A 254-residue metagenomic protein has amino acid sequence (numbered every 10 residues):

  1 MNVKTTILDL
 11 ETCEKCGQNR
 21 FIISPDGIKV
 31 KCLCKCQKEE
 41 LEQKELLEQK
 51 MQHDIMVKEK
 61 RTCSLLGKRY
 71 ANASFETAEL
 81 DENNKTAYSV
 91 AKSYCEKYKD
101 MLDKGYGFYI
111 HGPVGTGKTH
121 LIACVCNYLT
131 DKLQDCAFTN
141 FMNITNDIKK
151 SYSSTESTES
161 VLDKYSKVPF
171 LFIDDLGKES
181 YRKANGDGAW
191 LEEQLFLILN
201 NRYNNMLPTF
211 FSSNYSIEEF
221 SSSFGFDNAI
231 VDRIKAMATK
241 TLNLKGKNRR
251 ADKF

Functional and structural regions predicted by a protein language model:
M1-T86, L242, A251-F254: A short, basic N-terminal segment
R69, T77-F108: Pre-Walker A (pre-P-loop) alpha-helix and adjacent loop at the N terminus of AAA/AAA+ ATPase modules, a conserved
A87-S89, C126-V168: Short glycine-rich substrate-engagement loop in P-loop NTPases that contacts/grips substrate
E96-K99, K150-L171, E193-N201, A229: Conserved alpha-helical scaffold flanking the Walker A/P-loop in AAA+ ATPase domains
L102-I122: Walker A/P-loop nucleotide-binding motif
Q134-D135, K167-F170, N205-F211: Loop/turn-to-beta-strand initiation segments
N146, S151, K178-F254: Replace "adjacent to P-loop NTPase cores in ATP/GTP-dependent enzymes" with "adjacent to NTP-binding cores
D174-L176: Walker B catalytic acidic pair
